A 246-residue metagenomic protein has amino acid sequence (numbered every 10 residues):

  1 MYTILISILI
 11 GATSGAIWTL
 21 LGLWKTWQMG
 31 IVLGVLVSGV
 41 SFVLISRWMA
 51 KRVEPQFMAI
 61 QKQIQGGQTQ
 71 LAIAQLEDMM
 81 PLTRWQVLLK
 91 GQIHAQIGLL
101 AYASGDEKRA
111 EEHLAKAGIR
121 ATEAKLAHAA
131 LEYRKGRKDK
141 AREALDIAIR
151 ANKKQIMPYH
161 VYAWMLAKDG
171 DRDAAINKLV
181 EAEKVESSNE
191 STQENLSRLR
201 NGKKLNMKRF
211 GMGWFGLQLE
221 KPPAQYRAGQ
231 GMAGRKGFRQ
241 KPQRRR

Functional and structural regions predicted by a protein language model:
M1-R52, P223-R246: Helical anchoring/docking segments at protein termini
I8-T13, A182, S188-R246: Terminal, low-structured helical/coil segments at or just beyond the last alpha-helical repeat
W24-I31, V37-K108, E112-A115: N-terminal topogenic membrane-targeting module
V43-W48, D78-Q86, L114-A121, D146-K153 (+2 more regions): Solenoid-like repeat scaffolds
K51, Q68, L99-R109, G136-A144 (+2 more regions): Alpha-helical linker/edge segments of TPR/alpha-solenoid repeat scaffolds and analogous pre-/post-domain helices
V53-F57, L126, I176: Residue-level signal for cytosolic alpha-helical hairpin/rod architecture
T83-M157, V161-W164: Alpha-helical adaptor scaffolds
M157-K203: Soluble C-terminal extramembrane regulatory/interaction domains of multi-pass membrane proteins
